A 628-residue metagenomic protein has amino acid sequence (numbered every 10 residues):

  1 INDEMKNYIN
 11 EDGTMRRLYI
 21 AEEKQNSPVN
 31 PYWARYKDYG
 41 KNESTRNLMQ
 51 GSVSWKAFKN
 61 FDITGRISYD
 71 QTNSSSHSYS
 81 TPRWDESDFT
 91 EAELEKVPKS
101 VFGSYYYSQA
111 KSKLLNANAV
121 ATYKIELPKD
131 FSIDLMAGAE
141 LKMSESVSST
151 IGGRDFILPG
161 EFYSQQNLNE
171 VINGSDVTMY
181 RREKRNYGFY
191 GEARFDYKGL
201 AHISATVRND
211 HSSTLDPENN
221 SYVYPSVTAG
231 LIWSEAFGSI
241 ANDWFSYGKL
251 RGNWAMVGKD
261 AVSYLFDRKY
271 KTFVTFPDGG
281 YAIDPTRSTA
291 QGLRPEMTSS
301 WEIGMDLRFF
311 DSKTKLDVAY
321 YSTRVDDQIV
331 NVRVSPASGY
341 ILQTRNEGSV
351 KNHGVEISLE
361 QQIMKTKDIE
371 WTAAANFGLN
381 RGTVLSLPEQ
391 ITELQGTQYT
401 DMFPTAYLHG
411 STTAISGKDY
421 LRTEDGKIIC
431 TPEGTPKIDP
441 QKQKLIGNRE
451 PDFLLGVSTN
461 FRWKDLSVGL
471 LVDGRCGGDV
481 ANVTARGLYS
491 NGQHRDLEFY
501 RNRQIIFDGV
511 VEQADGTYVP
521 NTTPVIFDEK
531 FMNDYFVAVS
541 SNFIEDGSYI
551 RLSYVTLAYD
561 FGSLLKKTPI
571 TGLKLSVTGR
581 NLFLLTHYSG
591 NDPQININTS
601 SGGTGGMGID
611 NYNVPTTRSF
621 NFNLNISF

Functional and structural regions predicted by a protein language model:
I1-K6, G13-R17, A57, T81 (+8 more regions): Proline-rich low-complexity regions
N2-W33, E93-S104, E161-K184, T272-P285 (+2 more regions): Flexible glycine-rich, low-complexity coil/linker segments exposed to the extracellular/periplasmic environment
E22-S80, E93-A406, G456, K464 (+2 more regions): Extracellular/periplasmic, surface-exposed regions of secreted and cell-surface proteins
Y32, D85-D88, R475-K574, G579: Extracytoplasmic gating/loop element in the C-terminal half of outer-membrane beta-barrel translocons and assembly
T150-G152, R345, K351, Q362-R449 (+4 more regions): Conserved small-residue
N448-V483: Glycine-rich, aromatic-lined ligand/substrate-binding cores of catalytic and carbohydrate-binding domains
